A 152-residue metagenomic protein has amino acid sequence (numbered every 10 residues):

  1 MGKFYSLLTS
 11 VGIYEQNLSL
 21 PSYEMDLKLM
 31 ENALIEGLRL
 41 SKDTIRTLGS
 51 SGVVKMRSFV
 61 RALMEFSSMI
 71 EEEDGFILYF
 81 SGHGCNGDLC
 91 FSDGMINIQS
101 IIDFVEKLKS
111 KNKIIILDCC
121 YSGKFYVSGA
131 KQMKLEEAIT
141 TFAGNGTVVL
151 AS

Functional and structural regions predicted by a protein language model:
M1-C90, L150: Boundary/activation segment at the start of structured domains
M25-K28, G84-S152: Cysteine protease catalytic core and zymogen-processing segment of caspase-like enzymes
